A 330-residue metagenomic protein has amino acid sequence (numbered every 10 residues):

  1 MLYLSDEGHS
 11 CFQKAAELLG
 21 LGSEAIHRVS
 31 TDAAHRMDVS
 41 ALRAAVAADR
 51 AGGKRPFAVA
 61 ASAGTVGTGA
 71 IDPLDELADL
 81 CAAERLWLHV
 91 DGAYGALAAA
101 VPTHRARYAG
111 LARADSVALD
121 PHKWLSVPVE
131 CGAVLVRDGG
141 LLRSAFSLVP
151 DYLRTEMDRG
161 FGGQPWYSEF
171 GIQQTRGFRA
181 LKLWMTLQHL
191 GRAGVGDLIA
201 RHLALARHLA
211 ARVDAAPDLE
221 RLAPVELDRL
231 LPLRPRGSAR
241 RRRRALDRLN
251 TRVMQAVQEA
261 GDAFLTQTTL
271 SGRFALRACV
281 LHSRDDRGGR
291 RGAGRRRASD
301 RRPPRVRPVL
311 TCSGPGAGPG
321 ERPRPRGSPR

Functional and structural regions predicted by a protein language model:
M1-R143: Conserved PLP-enzyme active-site core in the AAT-like
E7-H9, A33-A34, G64-V66, G95 (+11 more regions): Short, glycine-/Ser/Thr-/acidic-enriched flexible segments
T65, G110-P217: Active-site C-terminal subdomain of aminotransferase-like
L97, V149-Y152, A223-L231, T269-R277: A glycine-rich phosphate-binding loop feature that marks nucleotide/adenosyl-phosphate handling sites
P217-E220, D262-Q267: A short linear hydrophobic-aromatic micro-motif
E220-V257: Conserved PLP-binding catalytic core of the aspartate aminotransferase-like
L270-L310: PLP-dependent enzyme catalytic core of the Aspartate aminotransferase-like
T311-R330: Compositionally biased, low-complexity flexible segments
